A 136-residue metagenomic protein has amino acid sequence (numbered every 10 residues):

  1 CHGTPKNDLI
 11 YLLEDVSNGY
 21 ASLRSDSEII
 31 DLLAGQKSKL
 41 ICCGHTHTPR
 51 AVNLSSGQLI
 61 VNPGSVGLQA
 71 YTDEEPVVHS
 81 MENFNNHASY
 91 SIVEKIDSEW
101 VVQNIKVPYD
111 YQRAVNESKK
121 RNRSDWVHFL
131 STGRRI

Functional and structural regions predicted by a protein language model:
C1-L40, N53: Conserved catalytic scaffold of divalent metal-dependent phosphoesterases
T4-K6, H45-P49, V66-G67: Catalytic metal-binding/acid-base residues of hydrolase active sites
S22-R24, H45, V101: Intrinsically disordered, low-complexity regions enriched for glutamine and histidine
E28-D31, T46-P49, V78: Short secondary-structure capping micro-motifs at structural edges
L40-H45, I60-P63: Active-site neighborhood of phospho(di)ester-bond hydrolases with catalytic His/Asp-centered motifs
N53-I136: Acidic, His/Gly-rich catalytic cores of divalent-metal-dependent hydrolytic chemistry
